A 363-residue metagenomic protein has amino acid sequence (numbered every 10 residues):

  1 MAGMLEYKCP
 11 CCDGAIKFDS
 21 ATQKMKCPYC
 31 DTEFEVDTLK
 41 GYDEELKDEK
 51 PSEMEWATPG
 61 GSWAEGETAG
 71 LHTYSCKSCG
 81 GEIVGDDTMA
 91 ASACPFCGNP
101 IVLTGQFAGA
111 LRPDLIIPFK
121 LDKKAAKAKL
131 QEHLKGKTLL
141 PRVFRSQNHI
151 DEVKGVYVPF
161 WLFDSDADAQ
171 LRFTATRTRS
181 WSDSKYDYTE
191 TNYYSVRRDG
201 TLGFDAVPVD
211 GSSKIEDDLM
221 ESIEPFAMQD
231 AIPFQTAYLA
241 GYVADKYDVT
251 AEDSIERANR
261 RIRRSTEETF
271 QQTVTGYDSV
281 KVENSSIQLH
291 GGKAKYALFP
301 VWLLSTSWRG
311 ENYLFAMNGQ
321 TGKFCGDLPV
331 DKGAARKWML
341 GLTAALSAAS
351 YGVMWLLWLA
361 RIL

Functional and structural regions predicted by a protein language model:
A2-M4, E35-L71, G105-E132: Intrinsically disordered, low-complexity segments
M4-E6, T22-K24, A69-T73, A91: Residues immediately within or flanking Cys/His clusters that coordinate Zn2+ in small zinc-binding modules
C9-C12, C27-C30, C76-C79, C94-C97: Short cysteine-rich clusters marking metal-coordination/redox-active sites
D13-A15, E33, G81-E82, P100: Cys/His-rich metal-chelating microdomains
F18-D19, V36-D37, G85-D86, L103-T104: Short, non-ligating residues that shape and space the ligands of small metal-coordination modules and catalytic
L111-S307, W358-L363: Charged, low-complexity helical/coil segments in non-catalytic cytosolic or luminal regions
F299-L328: Extended, hydrophilic extramembrane loops/domains of integral membrane proteins
K337-W355: Final/C-terminal transmembrane alpha-helix of multipass membrane proteins
